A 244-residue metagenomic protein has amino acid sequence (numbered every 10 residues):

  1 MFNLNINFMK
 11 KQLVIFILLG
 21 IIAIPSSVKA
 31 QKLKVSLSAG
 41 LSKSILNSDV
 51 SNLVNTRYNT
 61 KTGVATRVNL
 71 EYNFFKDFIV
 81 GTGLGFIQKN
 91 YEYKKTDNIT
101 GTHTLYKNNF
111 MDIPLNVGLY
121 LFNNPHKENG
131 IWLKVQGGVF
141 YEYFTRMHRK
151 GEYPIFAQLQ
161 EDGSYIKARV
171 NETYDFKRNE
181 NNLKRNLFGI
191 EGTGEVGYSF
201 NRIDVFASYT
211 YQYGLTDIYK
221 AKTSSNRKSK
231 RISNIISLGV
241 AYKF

Functional and structural regions predicted by a protein language model:
M1-S38, V240-F244: Bacterial Sec-dependent N-terminal signal peptides
K29-L33, K76-D77, F122-W132, H148 (+1 more regions): Short loop/turn motifs that connect adjacent beta-strands in outer-membrane beta-barrel proteins
K29-N69: Short glycine/proline- and aromatic-enriched beta-strand/turn motifs that initiate or cap beta-hairpins
L33-A39, V80-T82, I113, I131-V139 (+3 more regions): Transmembrane beta-strands of outer-membrane beta-barrel proteins
L41-I45, F86-N90, D112, L119-L121 (+4 more regions): Transmembrane beta-strands of outer-membrane beta-barrel pores
I45-K61, Q88-M111, Y143-L187, D217-S237: Extracellular/periplasm-exposed beta-strand and loop segments of Gram-negative cell-envelope proteins, dominated by
E71, M111, H126-K134, L183-T193 (+1 more regions): Outer-membrane beta-barrel transmembrane strands
L187, G192-F244: Predominantly the C-terminal beta-signal and adjacent terminal strand-loop region of outer-membrane beta-barrel
